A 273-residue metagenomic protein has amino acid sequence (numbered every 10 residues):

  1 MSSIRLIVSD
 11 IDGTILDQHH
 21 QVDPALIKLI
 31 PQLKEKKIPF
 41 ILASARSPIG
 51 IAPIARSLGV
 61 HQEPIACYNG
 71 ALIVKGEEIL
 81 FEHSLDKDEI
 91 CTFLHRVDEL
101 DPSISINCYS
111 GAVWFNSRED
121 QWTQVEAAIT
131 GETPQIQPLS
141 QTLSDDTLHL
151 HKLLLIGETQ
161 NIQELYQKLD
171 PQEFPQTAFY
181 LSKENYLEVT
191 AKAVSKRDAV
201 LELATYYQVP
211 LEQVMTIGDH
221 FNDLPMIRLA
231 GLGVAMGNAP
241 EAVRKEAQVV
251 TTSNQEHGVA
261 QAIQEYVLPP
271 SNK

Functional and structural regions predicted by a protein language model:
S2-L6, D23, E188-K273: Mg2+-dependent phosphoryl-transfer enzymes with acidic/Ser/Thr/Gly-rich catalytic loops
S3-H19: Asp-based phosphoryl-transfer active-site loop
Q21-T123: Active-site phosphate-binding/coordination module
L26, I51-A55, L165, L169 (+3 more regions): Hydrophobic packing residues within well-ordered alpha-helices of enzyme cores
Q32, R96, K168-P171, A242: Alpha-helical scaffold elements within enzyme catalytic domains, especially in hydrolases
K37-I41, H61-E63, H151-K152, E212-Q213 (+1 more regions): Short active-site oxyanion
L58-H61, N69, Q172-P175, L229-A230 (+1 more regions): Short, structured coil segments at secondary-structure junctions
S103-I217, N238: Conserved acidic, metal-coordinating active-site core of Asp-based, Mg2+-dependent phosphoryl-transfer enzymes
